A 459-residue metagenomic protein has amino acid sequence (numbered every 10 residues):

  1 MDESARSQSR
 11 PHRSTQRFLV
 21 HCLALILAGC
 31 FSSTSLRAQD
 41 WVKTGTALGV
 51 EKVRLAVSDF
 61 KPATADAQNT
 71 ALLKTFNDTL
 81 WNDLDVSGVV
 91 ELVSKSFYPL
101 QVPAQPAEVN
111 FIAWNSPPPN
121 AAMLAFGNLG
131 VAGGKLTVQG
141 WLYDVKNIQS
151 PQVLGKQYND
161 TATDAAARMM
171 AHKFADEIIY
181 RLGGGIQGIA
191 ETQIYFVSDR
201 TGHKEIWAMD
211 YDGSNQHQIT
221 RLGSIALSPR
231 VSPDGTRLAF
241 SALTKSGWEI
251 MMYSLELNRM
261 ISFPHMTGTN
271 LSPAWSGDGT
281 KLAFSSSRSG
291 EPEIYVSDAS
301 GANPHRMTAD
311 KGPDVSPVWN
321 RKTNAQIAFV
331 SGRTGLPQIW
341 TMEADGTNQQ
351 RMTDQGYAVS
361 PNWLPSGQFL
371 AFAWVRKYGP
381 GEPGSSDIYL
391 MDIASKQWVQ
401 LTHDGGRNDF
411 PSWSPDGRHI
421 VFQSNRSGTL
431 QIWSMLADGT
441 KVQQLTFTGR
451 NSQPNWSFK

Functional and structural regions predicted by a protein language model:
H21-S32: Bacterial N-terminal signal peptides
D40, Q105-E177: Amphipathic beta-strand/beta-sheet edge segments enriched in Tyr/Trp
T46-I112, N128-V131: Short beta-strand->alpha-helix linker/helix-N-cap micro-motif that forms a surface specificity/interaction loop
I189-A190, P233-D234, G277-D278, R321-T323 (+3 more regions): Residue-level detector of Asp-centered blade-edge/turn motifs that repeat once per structural unit in beta-propeller
I194, L238, G279-A283, Q326-A328 (+2 more regions): Hydrophobic beta-strand positions that form the internal "hydrophobic ladder" of WD40/Gbeta-like beta-propeller blades
S198-E205, R221-S224, S241-I250, P264-T269 (+12 more regions): A flexible loop/linker signature enriched in serine peptidases of the S9 family
D210-S214, S254-N258, D298-A302, E343-T347 (+2 more regions): Short loop/turn segments that connect beta-strands within beta-propeller blades
